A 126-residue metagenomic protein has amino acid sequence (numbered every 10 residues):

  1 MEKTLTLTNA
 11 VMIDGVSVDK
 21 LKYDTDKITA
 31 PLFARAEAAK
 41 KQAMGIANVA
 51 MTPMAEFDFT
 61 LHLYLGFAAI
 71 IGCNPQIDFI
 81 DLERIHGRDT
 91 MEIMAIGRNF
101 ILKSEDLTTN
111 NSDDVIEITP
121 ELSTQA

Functional and structural regions predicted by a protein language model:
E2-A126: Short, surface-exposed, charged amphipathic helix/loop patches that serve as local interaction elements
